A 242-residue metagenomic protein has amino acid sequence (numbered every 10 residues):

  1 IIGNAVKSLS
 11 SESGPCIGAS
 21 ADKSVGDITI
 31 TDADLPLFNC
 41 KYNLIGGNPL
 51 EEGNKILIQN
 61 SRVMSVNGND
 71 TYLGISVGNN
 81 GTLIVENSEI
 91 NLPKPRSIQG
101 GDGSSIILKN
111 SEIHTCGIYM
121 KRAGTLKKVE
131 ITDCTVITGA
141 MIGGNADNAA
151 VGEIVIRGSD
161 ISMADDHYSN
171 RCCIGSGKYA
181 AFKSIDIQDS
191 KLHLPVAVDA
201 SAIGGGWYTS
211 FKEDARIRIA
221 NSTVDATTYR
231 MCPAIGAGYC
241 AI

Functional and structural regions predicted by a protein language model:
I1-S10, A19-F38, I45-N67, G74-K94 (+5 more regions): Surface-exposed loop/turn motifs in large extracellular/passenger domains
